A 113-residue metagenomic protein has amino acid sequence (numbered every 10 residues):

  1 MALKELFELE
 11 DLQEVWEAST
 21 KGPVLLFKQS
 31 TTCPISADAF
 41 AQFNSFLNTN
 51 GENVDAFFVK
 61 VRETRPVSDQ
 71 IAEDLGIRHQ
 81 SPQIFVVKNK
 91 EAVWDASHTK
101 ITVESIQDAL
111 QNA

Functional and structural regions predicted by a protein language model:
E5-P23: A short beta-strand-turn-helix
S19-C33: Short active-site neighborhood of thiol/selenol oxidoreductases, capturing the structured segment around
I35-T49: Typically the conserved alpha-helix immediately C-terminal to a functionally engaged Cys/Sec in thioredoxin-like
D38-A39, V67, H98: Residues at alpha-helix caps and immediate loop-helix transition turns in enzyme cores, especially N- and C-cap
N53-S68: Thiol-based oxidoreductase modules, predominantly thioredoxin-like and allied folds used for disulfide exchange
L75-K88: Structural micro-motif
V86-A113: Non-catalytic, surface beta->alpha helical segment in thiol-disulfide oxidoreductase systems
